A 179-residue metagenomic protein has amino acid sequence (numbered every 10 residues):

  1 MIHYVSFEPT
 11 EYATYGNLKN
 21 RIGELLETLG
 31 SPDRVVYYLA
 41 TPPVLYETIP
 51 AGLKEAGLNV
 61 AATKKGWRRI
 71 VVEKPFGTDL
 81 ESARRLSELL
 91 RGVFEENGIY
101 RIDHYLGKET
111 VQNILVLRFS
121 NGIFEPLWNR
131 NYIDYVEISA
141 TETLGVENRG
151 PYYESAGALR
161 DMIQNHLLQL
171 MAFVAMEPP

Functional and structural regions predicted by a protein language model:
M1-V72, F76-P179: Secretory/organelle targeting and membrane-embedding segments
